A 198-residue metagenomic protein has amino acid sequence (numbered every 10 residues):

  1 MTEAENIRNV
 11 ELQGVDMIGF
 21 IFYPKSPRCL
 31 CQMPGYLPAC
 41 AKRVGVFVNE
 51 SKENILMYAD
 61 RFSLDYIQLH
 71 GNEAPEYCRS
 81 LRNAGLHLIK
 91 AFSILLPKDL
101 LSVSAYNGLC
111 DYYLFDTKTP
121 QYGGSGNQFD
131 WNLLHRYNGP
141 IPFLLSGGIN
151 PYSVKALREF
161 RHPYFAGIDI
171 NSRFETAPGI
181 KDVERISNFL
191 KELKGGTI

Functional and structural regions predicted by a protein language model:
M1-I198: Conserved N-terminal beta1-alpha1 strand-loop-helix module at the mouth
